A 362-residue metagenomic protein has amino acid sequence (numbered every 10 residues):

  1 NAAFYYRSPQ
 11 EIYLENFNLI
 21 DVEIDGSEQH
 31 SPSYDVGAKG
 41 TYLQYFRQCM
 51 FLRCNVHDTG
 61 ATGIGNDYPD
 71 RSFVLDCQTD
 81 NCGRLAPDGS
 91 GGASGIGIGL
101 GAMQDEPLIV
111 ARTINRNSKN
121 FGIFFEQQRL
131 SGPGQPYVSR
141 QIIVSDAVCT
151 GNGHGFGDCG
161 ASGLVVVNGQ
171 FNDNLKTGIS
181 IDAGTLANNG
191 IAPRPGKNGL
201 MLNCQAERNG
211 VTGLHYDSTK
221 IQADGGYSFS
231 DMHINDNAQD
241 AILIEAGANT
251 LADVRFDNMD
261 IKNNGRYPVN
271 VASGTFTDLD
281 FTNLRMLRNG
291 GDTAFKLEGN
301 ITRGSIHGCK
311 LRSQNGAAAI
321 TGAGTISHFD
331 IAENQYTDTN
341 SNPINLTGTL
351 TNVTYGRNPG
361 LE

Functional and structural regions predicted by a protein language model:
N1-E11, H30-L43, D58-N66, C82-L108 (+9 more regions): Extracellular beta-strand/beta-solenoid scaffold signature
L14, N18-L19, C49-L52, S72-C77 (+11 more regions): All-beta strand scaffolds that present successive hydrophobic residues in beta-strands
Q205, H233, D260, R285-M286 (+4 more regions): Hydrophobic alpha-helix feature that most strongly marks membrane-spanning transmembrane helices and their immediate
C309-K310, N315-E362: Predominantly polar beta-repeat domains that present long G/T/S/D/N-rich surfaces used to bind, process, or adhere
